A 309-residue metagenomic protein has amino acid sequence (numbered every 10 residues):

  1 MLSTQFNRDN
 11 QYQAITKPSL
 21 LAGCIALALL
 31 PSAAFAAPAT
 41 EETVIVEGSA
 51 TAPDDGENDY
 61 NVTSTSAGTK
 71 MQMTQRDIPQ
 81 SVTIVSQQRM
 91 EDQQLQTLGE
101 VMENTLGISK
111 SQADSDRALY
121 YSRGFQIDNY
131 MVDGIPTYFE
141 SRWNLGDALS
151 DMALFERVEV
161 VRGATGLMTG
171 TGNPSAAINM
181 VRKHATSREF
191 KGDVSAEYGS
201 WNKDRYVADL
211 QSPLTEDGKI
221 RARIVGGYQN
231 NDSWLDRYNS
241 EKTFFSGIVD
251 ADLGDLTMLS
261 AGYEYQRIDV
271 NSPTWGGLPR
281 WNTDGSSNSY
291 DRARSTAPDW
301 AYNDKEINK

Functional and structural regions predicted by a protein language model:
M1-T40: Cleavable N-terminal targeting peptides that direct proteins into the secretory/outer-membrane pathway or into
C24, E100, Y121, E159 (+3 more regions): Outer-membrane beta-barrel architecture
A36-Q87: Short, acidic, small-residue-rich periplasmic hinge/interaction motif at the N-terminus of Gram-negative outer-membrane
N61-T83, G99-P136, E156: Extracytoplasmic beta-strand/coil segments of soluble accessory domains associated with Gram-negative outer-membrane
V82, M90, M102, V158-G163 (+2 more regions): Non-catalytic regulatory/gating segments with a bias toward low-complexity or hydrophobic composition
K110, L119, I135-R162, V181-A185: Short acidic/polar hinge/loop motifs at secondary-structure boundaries that mediate gating or recognition
Y138-F139, L154-E156, L167-G247, L253-T257: Outer-membrane beta-barrel translocator/receptor signature
Q229-S233, S246-D252, L256-K309: Acidic/polar loop-and-plug regions of large Gram-negative outer-membrane beta-barrel proteins
